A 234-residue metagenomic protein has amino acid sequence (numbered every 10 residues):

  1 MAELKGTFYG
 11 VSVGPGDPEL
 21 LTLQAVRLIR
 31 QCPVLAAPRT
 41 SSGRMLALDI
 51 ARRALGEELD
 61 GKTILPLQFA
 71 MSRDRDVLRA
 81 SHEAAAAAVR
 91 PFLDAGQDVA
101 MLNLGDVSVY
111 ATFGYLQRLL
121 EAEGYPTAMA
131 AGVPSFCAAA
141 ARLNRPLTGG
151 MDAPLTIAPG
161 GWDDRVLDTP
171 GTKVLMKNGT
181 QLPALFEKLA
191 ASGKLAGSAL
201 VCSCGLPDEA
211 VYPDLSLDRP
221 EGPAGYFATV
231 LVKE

Functional and structural regions predicted by a protein language model:
M1-E19, L23-P126, P220, G225-T229 (+1 more regions): Class I S-adenosyl-L-methionine
F8, V99, L167-E234: A contiguous loop/helix-start segment that scaffolds small-molecule binding in enzyme catalytic cores
L20-Q24, A86-A87, R142-N144, P159-D163 (+1 more regions): A generic local structural motif
A37, T63-Q68, M129, G149 (+3 more regions): Structural signal for conserved beta-strand scaffold positions within catalytic alpha/beta enzyme cores
S42-R44, S72, P134-A138, L206-D208: Short gly/pro/ser/thr-enriched loop/turn and capping motifs at secondary-structure boundaries
V77-A85, R142-R145, T169-T172, V211-L217: Short, surface-exposed amphipathic charged segments that create phosphate/polyanion-binding patches used for binding
G105-T169, E221: Class I SAM-dependent methyltransferase SAM-binding "motif I" and its flanking Rossmann-like core
